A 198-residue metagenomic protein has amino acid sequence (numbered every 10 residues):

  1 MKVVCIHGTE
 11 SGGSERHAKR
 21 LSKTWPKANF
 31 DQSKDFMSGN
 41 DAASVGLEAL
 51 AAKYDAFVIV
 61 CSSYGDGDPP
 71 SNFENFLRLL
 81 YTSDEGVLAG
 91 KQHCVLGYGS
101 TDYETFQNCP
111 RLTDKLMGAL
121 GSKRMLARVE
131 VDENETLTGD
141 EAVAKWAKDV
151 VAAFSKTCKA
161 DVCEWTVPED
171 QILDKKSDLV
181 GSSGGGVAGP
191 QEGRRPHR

Functional and structural regions predicted by a protein language model:
M1: Glycine-rich, flexible N-terminal cofactor/catalytic loop recognition
V4-H7, G12-R16, T24, A28 (+2 more regions): FMN-binding flavodoxin-like domain, especially the glycine-rich phosphate-binding loop
M37-N40: Adenosine-cofactor binding site in Rossmann-like domains, unifying the SAM/SAH pocket of S-adenosylmethionine-dependent
A43-S44: Short, well-ordered alpha-helical microsegments
